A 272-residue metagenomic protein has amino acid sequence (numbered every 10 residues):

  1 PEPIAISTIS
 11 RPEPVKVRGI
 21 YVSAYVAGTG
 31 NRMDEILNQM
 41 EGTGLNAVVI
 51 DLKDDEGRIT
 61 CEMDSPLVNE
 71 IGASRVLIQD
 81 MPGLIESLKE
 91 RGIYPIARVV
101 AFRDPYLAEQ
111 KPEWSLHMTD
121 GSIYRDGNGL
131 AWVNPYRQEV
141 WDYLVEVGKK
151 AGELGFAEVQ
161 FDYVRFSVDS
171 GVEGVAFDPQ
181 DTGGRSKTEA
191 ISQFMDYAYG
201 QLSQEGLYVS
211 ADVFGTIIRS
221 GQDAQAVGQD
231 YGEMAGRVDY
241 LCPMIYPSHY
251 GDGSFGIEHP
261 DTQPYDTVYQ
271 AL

Functional and structural regions predicted by a protein language model:
S10-G19, S23-A27, F102-E153: Active-site-adjacent "subsite" loops/lids of carbohydrate-active enzymes
R18-A27, S65-I78, N128-D142, Q180-E189 (+1 more regions): The substrate-binding groove and active-site-proximal loops of carbohydrate-active enzymes, especially glycoside
V26-G42, N69-G92, S186-D196, Q270: Aromatic- and glycine-enriched glycan-recognition loops and surfaces that form the carbohydrate-binding subsites
M33-R58, K150-F161, R237-Y240: Catalytic domains of carbohydrate-active enzymes, especially glycoside hydrolases
T43-I78, V168-V175: Aromatic-lined carbohydrate-binding/catalytic grooves of carbohydrate-active enzymes
A47-L52, L77-R125, E158-F161: Glycine-rich, aromatic-flanked loop segments that form ligand/cofactor-binding clefts across common enzyme folds
G57, D64, P105-E113, A157-S186: Active-site-proximal loop/short-helix segments that contain or immediately flank catalytic acid/base residue(s)
S170, D181-V213, I217-L272: Glycoside hydrolase catalytic-domain groove-lining segments
